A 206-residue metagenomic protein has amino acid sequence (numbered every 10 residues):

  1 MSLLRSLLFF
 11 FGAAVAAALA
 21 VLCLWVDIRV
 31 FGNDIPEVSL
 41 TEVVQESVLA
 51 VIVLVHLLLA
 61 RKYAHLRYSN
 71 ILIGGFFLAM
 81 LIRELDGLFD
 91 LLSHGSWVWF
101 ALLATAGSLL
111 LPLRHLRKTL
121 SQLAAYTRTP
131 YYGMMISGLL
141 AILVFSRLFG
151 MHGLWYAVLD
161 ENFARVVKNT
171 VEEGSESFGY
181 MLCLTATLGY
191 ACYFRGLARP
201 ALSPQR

Functional and structural regions predicted by a protein language model:
M1-L4, L58-Y68, K118-P130: Membrane-interface helix-boundary motifs at transmembrane edges
R5-A13, A64-G74, P130-I136: Membrane-interfacial loop-to-transmembrane alpha-helix junctions, especially the N-terminal start
R5-C23, L140-A141: Alpha-helical transmembrane segments
G12-A17, Q45-L58, A101-H115, G174-Y190: Hydrophobic cores of alpha-helical transmembrane segments in multi-pass inner/ER membrane proteins, independent
C23-G32, I82-D90, F149-L159: Juxtamembrane "helix-exit" motif on the non-cytosolic side of transmembrane helices
N33-V44, F163-S177: Short aromatic-rich membrane-water interface segments that cap or initiate transmembrane helices in multi-pass membrane
V53-L57, A106-Y126, S137, I142-F149: Alpha-helical transmembrane segments in multipass membrane proteins, preferentially the mid-helix core
G74-R128: Membrane-proximal helix-loop-helix units in multi-pass membrane proteins
